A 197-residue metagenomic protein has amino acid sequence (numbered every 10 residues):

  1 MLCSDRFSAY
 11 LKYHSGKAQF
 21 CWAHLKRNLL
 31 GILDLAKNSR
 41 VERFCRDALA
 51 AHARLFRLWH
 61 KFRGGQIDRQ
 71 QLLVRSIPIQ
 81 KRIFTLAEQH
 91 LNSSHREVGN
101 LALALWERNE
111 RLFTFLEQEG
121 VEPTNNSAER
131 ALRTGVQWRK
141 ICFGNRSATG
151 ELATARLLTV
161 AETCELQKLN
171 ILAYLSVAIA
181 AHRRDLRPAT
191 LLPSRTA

Functional and structural regions predicted by a protein language model:
M1-A197: Catalytic center-proximal scaffold of phosphoryl-transfer enzymes
